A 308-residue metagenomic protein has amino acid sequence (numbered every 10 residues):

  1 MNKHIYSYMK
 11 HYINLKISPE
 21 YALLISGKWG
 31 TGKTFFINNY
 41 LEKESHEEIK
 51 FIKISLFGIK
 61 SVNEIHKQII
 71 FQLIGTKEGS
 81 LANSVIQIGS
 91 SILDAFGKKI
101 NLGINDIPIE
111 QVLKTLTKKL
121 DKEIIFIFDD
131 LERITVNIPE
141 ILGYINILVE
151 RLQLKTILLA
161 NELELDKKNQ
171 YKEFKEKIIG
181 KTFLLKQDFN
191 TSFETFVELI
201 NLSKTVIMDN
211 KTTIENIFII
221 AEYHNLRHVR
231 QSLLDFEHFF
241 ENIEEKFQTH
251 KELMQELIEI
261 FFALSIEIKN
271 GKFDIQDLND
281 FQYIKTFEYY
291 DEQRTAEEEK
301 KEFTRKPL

Functional and structural regions predicted by a protein language model:
K3-I17: Pre-Walker A adenine-sensing motif
S18-N38: Walker A/P-loop nucleotide-binding motif
K43-Q72: AAA+/P-loop NTPase substrate/partner-engagement loops
N63-A82, S90-D94: Conserved NTP-binding/hydrolysis module of P-loop NTPases
K118-L163: Conserved Walker B catalytic segment
E164-I179: Short regulatory helix/loop adjacent to the ATP-binding pocket of P-loop NTPases
K177-I178, T182-I268, E288: Amphipathic alpha-helical segments of the small helical/lid subdomains adjacent to P-loop NTPase cores
Q248-L308: Extended alpha-helical coiled-coil/bundle linker/stalk regions that scaffold oligomerization and domain organization
